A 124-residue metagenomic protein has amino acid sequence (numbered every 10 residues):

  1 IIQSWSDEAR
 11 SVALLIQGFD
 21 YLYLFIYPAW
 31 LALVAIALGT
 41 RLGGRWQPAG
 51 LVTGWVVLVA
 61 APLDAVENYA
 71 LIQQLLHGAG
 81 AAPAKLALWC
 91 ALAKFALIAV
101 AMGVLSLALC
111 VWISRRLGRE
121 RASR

Functional and structural regions predicted by a protein language model:
I1-A13: Extracytosolic (periplasmic/ER-lumenal) interhelical loops and adjacent juxtamembrane/interface segments of multi-pass
D7-R10, G44, G78-A81: Alpha-helical structural elements of signaling/regulatory helical domains
A9, T53-V56, P83: N-terminal hydrophobic alpha-helix used for membrane targeting or insertion
L15-A29, L88-V100: Membrane-interface loop-to-helix entry segments
L22-R41, A101-G118: Transmembrane alpha-helical segments in integral membrane proteins
L42-A61: Interfacial segments of alpha-helical transmembrane regions
V59-L109: Alpha-helical transmembrane segments of multi-pass integral membrane proteins, characterized by long hydrophobic
R121-R124: Short, intrinsically disordered terminal tails adjacent to the first/last structured region
